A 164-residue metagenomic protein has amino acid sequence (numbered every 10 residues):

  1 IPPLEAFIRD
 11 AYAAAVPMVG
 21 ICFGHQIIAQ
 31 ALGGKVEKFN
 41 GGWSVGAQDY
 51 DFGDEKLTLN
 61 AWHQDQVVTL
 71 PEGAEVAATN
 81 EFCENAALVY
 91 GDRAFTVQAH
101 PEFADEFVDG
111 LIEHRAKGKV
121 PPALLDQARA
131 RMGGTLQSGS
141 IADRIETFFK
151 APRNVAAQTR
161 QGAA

Functional and structural regions predicted by a protein language model:
I1-F52: Cysteine-nucleophile active-site neighborhood
A13, Q48-A164: Amide-donor transfer/coupling interface in amidating biosynthetic enzymes
